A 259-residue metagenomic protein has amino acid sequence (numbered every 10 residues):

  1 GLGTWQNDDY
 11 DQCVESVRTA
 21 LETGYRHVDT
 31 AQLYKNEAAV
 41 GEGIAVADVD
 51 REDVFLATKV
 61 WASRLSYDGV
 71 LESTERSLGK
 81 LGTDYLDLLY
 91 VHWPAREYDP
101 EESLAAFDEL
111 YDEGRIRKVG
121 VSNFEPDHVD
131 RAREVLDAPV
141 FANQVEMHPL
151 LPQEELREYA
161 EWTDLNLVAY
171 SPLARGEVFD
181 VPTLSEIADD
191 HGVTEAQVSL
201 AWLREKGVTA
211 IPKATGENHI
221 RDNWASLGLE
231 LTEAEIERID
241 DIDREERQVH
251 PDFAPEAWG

Functional and structural regions predicted by a protein language model:
G1-V54, E256-G259: N-terminal binding-site loop/beta-alpha segment at the start of enzyme catalytic domains that lines or forms
D8-D11, D29-A39, S63-D68, R96-D99 (+2 more regions): Acidic-and-aromatic substrate-binding clefts and catalytic sites of carbohydrate-active enzymes
D8-L21, S66-L81, P152: Short, acidic/polar
T19-E22, G41-D53, T74-D84, D108-Y111 (+2 more regions): Acidic (Asp/Glu)-rich catalytic clusters
R26, D84-D87, R117, F141: Short acidic/polar active-site loop segments enriched in Thr and Asp
T58-L110: Glycine/small-residue-rich loop that forms an oxyanion/phosphate-binding "nest" at active or ligand-binding sites
P94, Y98-G259: Beta/alpha (TIM)-barrel catalytic core signal, keyed to glycine-rich beta->alpha loops juxtaposed to Asp/Glu that bind
